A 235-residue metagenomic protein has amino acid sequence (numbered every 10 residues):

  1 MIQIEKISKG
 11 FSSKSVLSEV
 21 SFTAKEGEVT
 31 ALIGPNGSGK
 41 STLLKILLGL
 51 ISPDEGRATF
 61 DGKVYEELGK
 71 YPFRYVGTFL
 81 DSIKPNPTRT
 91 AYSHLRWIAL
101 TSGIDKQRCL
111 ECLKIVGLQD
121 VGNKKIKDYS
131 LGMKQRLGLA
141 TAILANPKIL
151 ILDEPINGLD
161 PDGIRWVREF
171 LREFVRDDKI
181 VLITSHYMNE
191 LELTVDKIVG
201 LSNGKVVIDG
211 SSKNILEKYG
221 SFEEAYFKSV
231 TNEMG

Functional and structural regions predicted by a protein language model:
I33-P35: The feature captures the beta-strand-to-loop junction immediately N-terminal to the Walker
L48: Helix-to-loop junction immediately C-terminal to a conserved catalytic motif
G56-E67, Y71-P72: Conserved ABC transporter NBD signature motif
R96, L100, K106-V121: Conserved ABC ATPase "signature" region
L150-E154: Catalytic Walker B motif of ABC-type/P-loop ATPase nucleotide-binding domains
L191-L193: A short, surface-exposed alpha-helical micro-motif characterized by mixed small hydrophobic and charged/polar residues
